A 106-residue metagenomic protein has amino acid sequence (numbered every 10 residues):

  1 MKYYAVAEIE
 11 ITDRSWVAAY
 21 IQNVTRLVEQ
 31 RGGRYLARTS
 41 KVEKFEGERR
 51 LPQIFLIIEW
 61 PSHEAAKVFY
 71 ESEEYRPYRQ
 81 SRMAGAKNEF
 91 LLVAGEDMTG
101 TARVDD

Functional and structural regions predicted by a protein language model:
K2-D106: Conserved, structured core segments of small domains
